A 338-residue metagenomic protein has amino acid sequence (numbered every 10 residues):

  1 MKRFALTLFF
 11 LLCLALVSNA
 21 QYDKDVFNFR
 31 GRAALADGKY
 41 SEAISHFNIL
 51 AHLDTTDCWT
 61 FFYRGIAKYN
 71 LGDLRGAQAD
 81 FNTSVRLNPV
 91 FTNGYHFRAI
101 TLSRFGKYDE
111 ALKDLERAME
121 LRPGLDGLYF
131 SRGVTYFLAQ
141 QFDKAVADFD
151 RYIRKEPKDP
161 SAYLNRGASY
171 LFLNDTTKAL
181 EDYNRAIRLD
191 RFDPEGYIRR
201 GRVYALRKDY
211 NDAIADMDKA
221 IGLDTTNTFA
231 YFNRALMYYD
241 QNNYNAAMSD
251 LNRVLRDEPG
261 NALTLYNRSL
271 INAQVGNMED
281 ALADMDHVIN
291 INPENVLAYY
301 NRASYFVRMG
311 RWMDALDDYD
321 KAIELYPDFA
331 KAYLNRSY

Functional and structural regions predicted by a protein language model:
F4-L14: Sec-dependent N-terminal signal peptides
T7, S18-Y338: Alpha-helical tetratricopeptide repeat
